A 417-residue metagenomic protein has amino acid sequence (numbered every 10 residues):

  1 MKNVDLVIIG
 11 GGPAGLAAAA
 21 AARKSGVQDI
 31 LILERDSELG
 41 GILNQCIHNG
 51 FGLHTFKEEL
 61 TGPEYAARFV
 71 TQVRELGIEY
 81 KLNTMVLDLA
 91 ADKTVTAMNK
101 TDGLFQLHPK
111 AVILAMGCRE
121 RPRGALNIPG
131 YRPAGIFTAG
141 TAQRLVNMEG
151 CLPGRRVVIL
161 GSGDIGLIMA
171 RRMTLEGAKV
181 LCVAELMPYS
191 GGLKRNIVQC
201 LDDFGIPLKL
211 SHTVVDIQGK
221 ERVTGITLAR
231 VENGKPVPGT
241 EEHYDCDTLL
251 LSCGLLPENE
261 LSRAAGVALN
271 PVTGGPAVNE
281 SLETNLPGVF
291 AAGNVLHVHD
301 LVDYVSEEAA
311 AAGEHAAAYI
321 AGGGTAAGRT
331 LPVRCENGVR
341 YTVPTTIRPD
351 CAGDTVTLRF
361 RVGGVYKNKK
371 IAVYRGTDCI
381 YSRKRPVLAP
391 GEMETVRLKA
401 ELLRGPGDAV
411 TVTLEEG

Functional and structural regions predicted by a protein language model:
M1-I9, A67-R156, E232-G239, L250 (+1 more regions): FAD-binding core/adjacent interface of flavoenzyme oxidoreductases
V4-R68, Q72, R144, P153-I197: Beta1-alpha1 glycine-rich phosphate/pyrophosphate-binding loop at the start of Rossmann-like nucleotide-binding domains
R68-A97, T174-E260, D354-P386: A Rossmann-like FAD-binding core segment of flavoenzymes
L104-F105, A111-L208, T213-R222, G288 (+2 more regions): Predominantly flavin-linked oxidoreductase catalytic cores and closely associated redox partners
L114, I136-V146, T248-H299: FAD-site-proximal beta/loop scaffold in flavoenzymes
D303, A311, H315-R383: Mid-to-C-terminal Rossmann-like scaffold of FAD/NAD(P)H-dependent oxidoreductases
R359, G391-L402: Exposed aromatic-hydrophobic patches
I371, A400-G417: Short, aromatic- and glycine-rich surface loops/edge beta-strands on solvent-exposed regions
